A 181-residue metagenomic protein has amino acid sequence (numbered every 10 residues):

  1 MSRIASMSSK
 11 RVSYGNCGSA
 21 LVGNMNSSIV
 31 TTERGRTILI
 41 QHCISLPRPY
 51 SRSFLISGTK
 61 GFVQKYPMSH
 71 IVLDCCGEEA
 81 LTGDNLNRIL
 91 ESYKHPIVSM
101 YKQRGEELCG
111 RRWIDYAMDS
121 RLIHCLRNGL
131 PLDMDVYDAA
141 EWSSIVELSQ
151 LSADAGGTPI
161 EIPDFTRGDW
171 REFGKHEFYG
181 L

Functional and structural regions predicted by a protein language model:
M1-D84, R104-G110, I114-L132, V146-Q150 (+1 more regions): Contiguous beta-strand/loop segments that form the cofactor/metal-binding neighborhood of enzyme cores
E79-K102: Flexible internal linker/loop segments at domain or repeat junctions
M134-V136: Conserved alpha/beta-hydrolase "acid-adjacent" motif
